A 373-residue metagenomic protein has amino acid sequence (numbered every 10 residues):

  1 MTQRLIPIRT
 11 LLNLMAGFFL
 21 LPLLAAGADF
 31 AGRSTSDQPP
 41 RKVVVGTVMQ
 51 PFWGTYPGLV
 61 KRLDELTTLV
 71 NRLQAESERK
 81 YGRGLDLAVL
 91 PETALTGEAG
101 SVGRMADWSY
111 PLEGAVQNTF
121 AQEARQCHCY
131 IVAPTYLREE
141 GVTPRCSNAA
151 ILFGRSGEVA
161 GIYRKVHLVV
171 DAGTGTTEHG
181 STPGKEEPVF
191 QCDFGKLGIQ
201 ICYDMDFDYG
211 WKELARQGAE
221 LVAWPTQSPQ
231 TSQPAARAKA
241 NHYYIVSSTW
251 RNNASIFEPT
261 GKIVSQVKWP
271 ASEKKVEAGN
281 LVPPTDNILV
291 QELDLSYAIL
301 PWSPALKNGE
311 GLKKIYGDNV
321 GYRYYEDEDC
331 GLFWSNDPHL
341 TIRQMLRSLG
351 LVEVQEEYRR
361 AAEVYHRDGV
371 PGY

Functional and structural regions predicted by a protein language model:
M1-R9: N-terminal secretory signal peptides that target proteins for export/translocation
L11-A25: Bacterial N-terminal signal peptides
S34-G46, V189-G198: Beta-strand-turn-beta hairpins that frame and shape the catalytic cleft of phosphate-ester-processing enzymes
D37-L63: Short beta-strand segments enriched in small/hydrophobic residues
V60, D64-S156, S228-P229, Q233 (+1 more regions): Cys-nucleophile CN-hydrolase/nitrilase-fold catalytic domain and related Cys-dependent amidase chemistry that acts on
L112-I131, K196, M205-Y325: CN hydrolase (nitrilase-like) catalytic-core segments centered on the catalytic cysteine and neighboring Lys/Glu
G141-Q217, S232, A236, A240 (+1 more regions): Active-site catalytic loop in hydrolytic enzyme cores
L281, E292-Y373: A short C-terminal boundary segment appended to hydrolase-like catalytic domains
